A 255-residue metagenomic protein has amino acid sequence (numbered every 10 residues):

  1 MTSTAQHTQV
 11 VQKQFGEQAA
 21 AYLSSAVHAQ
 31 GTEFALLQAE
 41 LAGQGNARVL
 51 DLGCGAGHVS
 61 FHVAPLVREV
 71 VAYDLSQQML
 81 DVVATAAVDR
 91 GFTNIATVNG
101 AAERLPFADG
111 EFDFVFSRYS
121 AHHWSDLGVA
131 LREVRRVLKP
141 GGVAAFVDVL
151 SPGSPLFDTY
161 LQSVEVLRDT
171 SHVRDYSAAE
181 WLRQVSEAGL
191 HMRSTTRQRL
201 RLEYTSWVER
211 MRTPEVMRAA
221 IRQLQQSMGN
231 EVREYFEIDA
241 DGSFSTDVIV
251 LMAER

Functional and structural regions predicted by a protein language model:
M1-G45, H58-H62, M79-V82, S206-V208: Conserved class I S-adenosyl-L-methionine
L50-L52, A56-R104: Class I SAM-dependent methyltransferase SAM/SAH-binding core
E103-F114: A short acidic, Gly/Pro-enriched loop at the edge of an enzyme's catalytic core that lines a small-molecule cofactor
F114-D126: A short SAM/SAH-binding and catalytic strip from SAM-dependent methyltransferases
G128-P140: A short glycine-rich, Lys/Arg-flanked "PGG" loop and its adjoining helix->strand segment in the class I
A145-L167: Conserved class I S-adenosyl-L-methionine
R174-A188: Short alpha-helix
A188, M192-R255: Conserved Class I S-adenosyl-L-methionine
